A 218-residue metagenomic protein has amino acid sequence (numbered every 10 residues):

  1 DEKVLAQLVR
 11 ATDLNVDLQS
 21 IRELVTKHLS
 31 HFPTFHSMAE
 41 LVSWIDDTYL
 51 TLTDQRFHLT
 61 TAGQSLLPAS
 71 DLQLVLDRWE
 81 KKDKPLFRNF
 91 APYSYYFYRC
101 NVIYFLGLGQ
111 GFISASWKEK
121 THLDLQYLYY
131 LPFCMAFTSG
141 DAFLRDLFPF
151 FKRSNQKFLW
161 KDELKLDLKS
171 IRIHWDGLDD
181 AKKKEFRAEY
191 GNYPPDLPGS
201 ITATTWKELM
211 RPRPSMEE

Functional and structural regions predicted by a protein language model:
D1-C134, F143-E218: Active-site-proximal, substrate-binding regions of enzyme catalytic domains and RNA-binding/basic surfaces
G140: Replace "coordinates the UDP/GDP/TDP-sugar" with "coordinates nucleotide-activated sugar donors
